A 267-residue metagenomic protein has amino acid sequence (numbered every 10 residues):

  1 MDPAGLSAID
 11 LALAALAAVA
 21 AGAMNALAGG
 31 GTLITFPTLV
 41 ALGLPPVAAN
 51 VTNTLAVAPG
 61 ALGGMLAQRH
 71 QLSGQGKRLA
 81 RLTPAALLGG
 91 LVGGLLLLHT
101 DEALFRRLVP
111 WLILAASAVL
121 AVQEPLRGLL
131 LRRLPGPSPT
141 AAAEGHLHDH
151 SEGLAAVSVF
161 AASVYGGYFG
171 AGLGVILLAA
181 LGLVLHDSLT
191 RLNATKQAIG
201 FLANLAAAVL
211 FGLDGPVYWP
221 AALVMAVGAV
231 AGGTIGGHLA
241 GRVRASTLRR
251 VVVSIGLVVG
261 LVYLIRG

Functional and structural regions predicted by a protein language model:
M1-P45, L134-N193, I199, L223: Selected transmembrane alpha-helices and immediately adjacent juxtamembrane segments of polytopic inner-membrane
L11, T54, V109-I113, S117 (+4 more regions): Residues within membrane-spanning alpha-helices of integral membrane proteins, especially the hydrophobic core/packing
V19-A23, T38, L62-M65, L91-L95 (+5 more regions): Alpha-helical transmembrane segments of multipass membrane proteins
N50-V51, A194: Conserved glycine-rich helix-kink/hinge and helix-boundary motifs of the Major Facilitator Superfamily
T52-W111, N204-T247: Selective hydrophobic functional segments
L62-S73, W111-A143, V258-G267: Transmembrane helix exit motif
Q75-A85, V109, R133-P135, N193-I199 (+1 more regions): Cytoplasmic-side transmembrane-helix entry/capping segments in multi-pass membrane proteins
